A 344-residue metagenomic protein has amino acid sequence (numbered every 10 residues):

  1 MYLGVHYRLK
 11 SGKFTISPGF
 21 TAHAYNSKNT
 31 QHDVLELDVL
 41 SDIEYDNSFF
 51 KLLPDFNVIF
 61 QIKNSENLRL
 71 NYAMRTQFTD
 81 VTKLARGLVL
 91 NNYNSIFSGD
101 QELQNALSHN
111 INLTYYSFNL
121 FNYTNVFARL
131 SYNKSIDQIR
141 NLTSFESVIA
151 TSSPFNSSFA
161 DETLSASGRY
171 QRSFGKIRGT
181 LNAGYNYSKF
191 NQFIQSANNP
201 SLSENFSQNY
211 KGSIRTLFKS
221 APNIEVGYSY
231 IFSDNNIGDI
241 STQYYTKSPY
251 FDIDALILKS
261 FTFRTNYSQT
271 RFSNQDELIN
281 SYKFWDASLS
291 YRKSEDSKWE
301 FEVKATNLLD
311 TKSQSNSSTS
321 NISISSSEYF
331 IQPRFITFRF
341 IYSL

Functional and structural regions predicted by a protein language model:
M1-L344: Exposed, low-structure sequence patches enriched in small/polar residues
